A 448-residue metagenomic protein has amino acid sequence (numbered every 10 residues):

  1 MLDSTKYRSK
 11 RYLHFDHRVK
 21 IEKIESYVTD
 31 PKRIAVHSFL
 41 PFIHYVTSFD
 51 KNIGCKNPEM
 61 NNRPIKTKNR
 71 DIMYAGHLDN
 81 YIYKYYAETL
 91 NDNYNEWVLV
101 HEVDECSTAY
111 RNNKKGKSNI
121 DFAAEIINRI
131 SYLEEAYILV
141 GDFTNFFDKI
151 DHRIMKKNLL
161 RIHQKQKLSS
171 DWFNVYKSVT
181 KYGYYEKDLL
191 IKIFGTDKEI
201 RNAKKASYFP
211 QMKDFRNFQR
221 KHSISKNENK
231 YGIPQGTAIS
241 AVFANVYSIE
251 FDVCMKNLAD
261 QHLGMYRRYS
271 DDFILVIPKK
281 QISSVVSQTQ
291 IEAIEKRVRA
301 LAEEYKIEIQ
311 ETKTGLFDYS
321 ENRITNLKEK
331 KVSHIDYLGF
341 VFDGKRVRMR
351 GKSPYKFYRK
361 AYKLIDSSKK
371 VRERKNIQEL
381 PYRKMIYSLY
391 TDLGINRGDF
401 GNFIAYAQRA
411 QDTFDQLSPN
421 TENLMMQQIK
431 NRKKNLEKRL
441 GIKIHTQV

Functional and structural regions predicted by a protein language model:
M1-G195, Q428-V448: Conserved two-metal-ion catalytic palm core of "right-hand" nucleic acid polymerases, unifying RNA-dependent RNA
T67-N69, G76, N80, Y132-E135 (+5 more regions): Short, well-ordered loop/turn elements at secondary-structure boundaries
G76, N80, K84-Y86, N91 (+6 more regions): Right-hand nucleic-acid polymerase module
L99-S107, R268-F273, T312-F317: Long, charged, glycine-rich C-terminal linkers/tails
S107-N113, I274-I277, G315-T325: Beta-rich nucleic-acid/ligand-interaction surfaces
A123-I126, S131-Y132, A136, K156-N158 (+4 more regions): Localized chelating/binding microdomains that coordinate divalent metal ions or stabilize phosphate-bearing
L133-S270, I274-A293: Conserved polymerase palm-domain catalytic core
H163, K167, V298-I307: A common structural junction motif
